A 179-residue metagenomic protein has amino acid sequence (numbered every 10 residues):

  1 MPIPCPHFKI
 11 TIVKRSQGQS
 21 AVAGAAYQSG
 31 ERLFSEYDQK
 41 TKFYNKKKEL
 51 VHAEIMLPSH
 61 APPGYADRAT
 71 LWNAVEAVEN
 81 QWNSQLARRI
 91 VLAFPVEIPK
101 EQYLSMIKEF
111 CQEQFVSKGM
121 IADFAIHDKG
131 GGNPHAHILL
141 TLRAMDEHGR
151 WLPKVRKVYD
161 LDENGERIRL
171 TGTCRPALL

Functional and structural regions predicted by a protein language model:
M1-L179: N-terminal nicking endonuclease/strand-transfer module with a His-rich metal-binding environment and a catalytic Tyr
